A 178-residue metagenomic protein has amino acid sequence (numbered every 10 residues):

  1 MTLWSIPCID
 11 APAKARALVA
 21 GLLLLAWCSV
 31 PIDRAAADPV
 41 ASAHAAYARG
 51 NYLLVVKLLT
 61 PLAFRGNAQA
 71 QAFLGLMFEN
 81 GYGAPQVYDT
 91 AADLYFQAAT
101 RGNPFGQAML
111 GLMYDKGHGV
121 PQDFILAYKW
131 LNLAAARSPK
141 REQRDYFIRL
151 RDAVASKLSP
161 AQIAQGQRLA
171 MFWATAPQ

Functional and structural regions predicted by a protein language model:
M1-K14: N-terminal secretory signal peptides that target proteins for export/translocation
V19-V30: Bacterial N-terminal signal peptides
P39-A46, P61-L62, Q71-N80, L94 (+3 more regions): Hydrophobic face of amphipathic alpha-helices that form TPR/SEL1-like repeat modules and related alpha-solenoid
Y47-N51, F64-N67, N80-Y82, V87 (+6 more regions): Short helix-capping/linker turns of helical repeat alpha-solenoids
P121-E142, A164-A174: TPR/TPR-like (Sel1-like) alpha-helical repeat modules
Q143-Q178: Terminal, low-structured helical/coil segments at or just beyond the last alpha-helical repeat
